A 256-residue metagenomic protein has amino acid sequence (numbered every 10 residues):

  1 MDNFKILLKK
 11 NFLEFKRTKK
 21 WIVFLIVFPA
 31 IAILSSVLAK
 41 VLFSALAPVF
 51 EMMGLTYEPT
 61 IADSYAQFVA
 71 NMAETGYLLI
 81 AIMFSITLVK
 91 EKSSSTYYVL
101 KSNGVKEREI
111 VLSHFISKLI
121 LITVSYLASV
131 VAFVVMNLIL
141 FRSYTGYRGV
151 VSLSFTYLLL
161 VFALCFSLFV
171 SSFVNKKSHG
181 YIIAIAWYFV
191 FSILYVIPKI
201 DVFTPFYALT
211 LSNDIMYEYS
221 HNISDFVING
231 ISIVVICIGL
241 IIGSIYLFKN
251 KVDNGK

Functional and structural regions predicted by a protein language model:
M1-P29: Aromatic- and glycine-rich beta-strand/loop motifs that create alpha-glucan
I6, K199-S220: Short hydrophobic, aromatic-rich alpha-helical segments embedded in or entering the lipid bilayer of multi-pass
F24-A30, H179-F191, T204-L209: Central hydrophobic cores of alpha-helical transmembrane segments in multi-pass integral membrane proteins
F28-I82, I86-T87, L112-A184, Y219-V234: Secretory targeting signals
L38-A45, I193-A208: Extracellular/periplasmic helix-loop junction at the C-terminal end of a transmembrane helix in multi-pass membrane
T87-L119: Helix-loop-helix units of permease transmembrane domains in multi-pass membrane transporters, especially ABC
V235-K256: Junction motif at the cytosolic side of a transmembrane helix
